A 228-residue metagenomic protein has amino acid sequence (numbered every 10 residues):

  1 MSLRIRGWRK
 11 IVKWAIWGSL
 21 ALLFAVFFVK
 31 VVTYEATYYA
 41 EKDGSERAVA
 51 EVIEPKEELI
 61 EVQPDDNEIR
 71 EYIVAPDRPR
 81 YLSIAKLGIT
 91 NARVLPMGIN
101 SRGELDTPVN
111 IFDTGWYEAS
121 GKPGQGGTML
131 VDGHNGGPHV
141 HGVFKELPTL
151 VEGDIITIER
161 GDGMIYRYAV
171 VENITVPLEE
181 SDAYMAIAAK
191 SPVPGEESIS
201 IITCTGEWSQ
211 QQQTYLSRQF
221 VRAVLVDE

Functional and structural regions predicted by a protein language model:
M1-V12: N-terminal Lys/Arg-rich, disordered targeting/topogenic segments
R9, A15-G18, Y117, S209: Short linear interaction motif-like sites in intrinsically disordered regions of transcription factors
K13-V31: Hydrophobic membrane-insertion alpha-helices, especially the h-region of bacterial N-terminal signal peptides
A25-E228: Solvent-exposed, non-transmembrane regions of membrane-associated and secreted proteins
